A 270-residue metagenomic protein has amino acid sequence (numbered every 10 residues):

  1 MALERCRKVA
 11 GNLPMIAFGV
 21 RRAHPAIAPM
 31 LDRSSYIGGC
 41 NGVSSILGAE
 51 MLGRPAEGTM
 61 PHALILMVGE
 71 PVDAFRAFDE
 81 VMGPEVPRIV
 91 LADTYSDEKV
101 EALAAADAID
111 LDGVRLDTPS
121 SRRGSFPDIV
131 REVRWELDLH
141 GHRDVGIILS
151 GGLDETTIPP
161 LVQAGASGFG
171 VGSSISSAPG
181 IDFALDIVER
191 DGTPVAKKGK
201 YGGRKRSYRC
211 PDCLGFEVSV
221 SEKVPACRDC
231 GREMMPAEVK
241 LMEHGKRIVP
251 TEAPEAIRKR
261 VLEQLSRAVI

Functional and structural regions predicted by a protein language model:
M1-R143, E155-P160: Buried, small/hydrophobic-residue-enriched core segments of structured protein domains
G124-V145, L153-I270: Gly/Ser/Thr/Ala-enriched C-terminal appendages of enzymes
